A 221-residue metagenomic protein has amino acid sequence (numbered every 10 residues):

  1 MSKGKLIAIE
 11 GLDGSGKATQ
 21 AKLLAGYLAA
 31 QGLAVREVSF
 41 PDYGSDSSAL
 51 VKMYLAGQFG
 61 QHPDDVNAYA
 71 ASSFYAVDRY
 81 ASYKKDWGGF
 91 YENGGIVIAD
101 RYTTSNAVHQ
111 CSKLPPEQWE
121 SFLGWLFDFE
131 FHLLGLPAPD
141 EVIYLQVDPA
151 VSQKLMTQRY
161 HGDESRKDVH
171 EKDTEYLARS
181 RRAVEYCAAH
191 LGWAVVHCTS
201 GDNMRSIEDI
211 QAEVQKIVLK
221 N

Functional and structural regions predicted by a protein language model:
S2-L6: Pre-Walker A (Motif I) flank of P-loop NTPase domains
I9: Hydrophobic anchor at the beta1->P-loop junction of P-loop NTPases
L12: P-loop (Walker A) phosphate-binding loop of NTP-binding proteins
K17: Conserved lysine of the Walker
Q20: Hydrophobic positions on the alpha1 helix immediately C-terminal to the Walker A/P-loop
A25, A150-N221: NTP-dependent small-molecule kinase module
Q31-D128, H132-L134: ATP-dependent small-molecule kinase phosphotransfer cores that center on conserved nucleotide phosphate-binding segments
T104-R182: A glycine- and Lys/Arg-enriched "phosphate-lid" helix/loop adjacent to the NTP-binding pocket of small-molecule kinases
